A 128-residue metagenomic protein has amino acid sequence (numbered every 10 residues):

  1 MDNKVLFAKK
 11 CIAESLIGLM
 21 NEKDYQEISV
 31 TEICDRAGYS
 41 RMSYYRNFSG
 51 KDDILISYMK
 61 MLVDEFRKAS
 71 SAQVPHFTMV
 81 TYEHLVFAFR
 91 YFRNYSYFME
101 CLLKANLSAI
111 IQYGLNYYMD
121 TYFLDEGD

Functional and structural regions predicted by a protein language model:
M1-V5: N-terminal intrinsically disordered/low-complexity leader segments
K10-G18, E22, R36, D53-Q73 (+3 more regions): Alpha-helical structural segments
C11, S43, F98: Residues in the helix-turn-helix
G18-Y25, A69-V74, Y95-M99, D125-E126: Basic, amphipathic alpha-helical hairpins
L19-D53: Helix-turn-helix
I28-S29, E100-L102, I111: Short, hydrophobic secondary-structure boundary micro-motifs
T78-Y97: Amphipathic alpha-helical segments that line or abut small-molecule/effector binding pockets and mediate allosteric
E83, N106-D128: Amphipathic alpha-helical packing segments from all-alpha helical-bundle domains
